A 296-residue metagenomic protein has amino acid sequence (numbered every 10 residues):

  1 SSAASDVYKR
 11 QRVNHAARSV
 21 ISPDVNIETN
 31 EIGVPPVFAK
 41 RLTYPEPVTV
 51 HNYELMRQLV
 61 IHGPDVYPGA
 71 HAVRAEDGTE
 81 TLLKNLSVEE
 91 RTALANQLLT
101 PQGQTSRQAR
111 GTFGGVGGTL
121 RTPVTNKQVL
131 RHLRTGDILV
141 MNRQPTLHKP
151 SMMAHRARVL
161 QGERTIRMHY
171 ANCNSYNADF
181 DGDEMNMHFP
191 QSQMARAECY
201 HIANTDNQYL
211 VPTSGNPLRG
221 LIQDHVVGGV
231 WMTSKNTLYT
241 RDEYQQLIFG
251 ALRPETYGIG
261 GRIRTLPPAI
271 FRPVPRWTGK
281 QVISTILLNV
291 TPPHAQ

Functional and structural regions predicted by a protein language model:
A3-Y8: Short, small-residue-biased leader/transition segments that mark boundaries at the very start of proteins
R10-V13, R18: Amphipathic alpha-helical blocks
R18-V20, D24-E31: Extended, domain-scale alpha-helical bundle/helix-rich regions
E31-Q296: Conserved, carboxylate-rich catalytic/transport cores that coordinate ions
